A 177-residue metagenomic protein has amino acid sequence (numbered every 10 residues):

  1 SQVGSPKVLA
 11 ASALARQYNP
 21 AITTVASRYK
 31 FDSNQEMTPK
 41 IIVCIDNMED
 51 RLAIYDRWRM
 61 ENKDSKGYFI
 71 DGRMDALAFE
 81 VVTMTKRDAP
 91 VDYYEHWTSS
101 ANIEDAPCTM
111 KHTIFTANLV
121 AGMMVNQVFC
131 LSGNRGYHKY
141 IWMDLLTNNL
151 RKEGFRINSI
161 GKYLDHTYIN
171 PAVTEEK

Functional and structural regions predicted by a protein language model:
S1-P20: Glycine-rich phosphate-binding loop and adjoining beta1-alpha1-beta2 segment of Rossmann-like nucleotide-binding folds
N19-V25, S65: A short helix-to-beta-strand connector/capping loop
A26-S33: Conserved SAM/SAH-binding loop
Q35-K40, C44-K177: Glycine-rich phosphate/adenylate-binding loop
